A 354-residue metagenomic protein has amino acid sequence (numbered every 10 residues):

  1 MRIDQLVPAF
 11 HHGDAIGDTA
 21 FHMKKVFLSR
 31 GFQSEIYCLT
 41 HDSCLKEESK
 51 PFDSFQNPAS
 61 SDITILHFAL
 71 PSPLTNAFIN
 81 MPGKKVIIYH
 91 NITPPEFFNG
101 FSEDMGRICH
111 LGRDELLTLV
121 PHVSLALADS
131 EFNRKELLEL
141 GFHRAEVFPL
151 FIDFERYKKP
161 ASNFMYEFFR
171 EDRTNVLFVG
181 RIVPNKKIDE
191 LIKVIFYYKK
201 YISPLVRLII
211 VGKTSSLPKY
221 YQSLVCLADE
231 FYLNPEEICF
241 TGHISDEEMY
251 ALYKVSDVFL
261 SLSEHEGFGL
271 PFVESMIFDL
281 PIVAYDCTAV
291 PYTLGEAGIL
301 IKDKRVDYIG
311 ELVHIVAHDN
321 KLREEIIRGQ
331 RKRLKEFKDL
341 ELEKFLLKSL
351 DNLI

Functional and structural regions predicted by a protein language model:
L39-D42, R207-S223: Glycosyltransferase donor-sugar binding loop
V120-A161: Donor nucleotide-sugar binding/catalytic pocket of nucleotide-sugar-dependent glycosyltransferases
L127, E167-K186, L191-I195, L208-I209: Conserved donor-binding/catalytic core segment of Leloir-type glycosyltransferases
Y221-E247: Nucleotide-activated donor-binding/catalytic signature segment of Leloir-type glycosyltransferases, i.e., the conserved
I244, A251-S256: Short alpha-helical donor nucleotide-sugar binding micro-motif in glycosyltransferases
E264: Aromatic "clamp/platform" in nucleotide-sugar-dependent glycosyltransferases that forms part of the donor/acceptor
F272, P281-A284: Short hydrophobic beta-strand element within catalytic cores of glycosyltransferases and related nucleotide-activated
I299-V306, I315-N320: Conserved acidic donor-binding segment of nucleotide-sugar-dependent glycosyltransferases
